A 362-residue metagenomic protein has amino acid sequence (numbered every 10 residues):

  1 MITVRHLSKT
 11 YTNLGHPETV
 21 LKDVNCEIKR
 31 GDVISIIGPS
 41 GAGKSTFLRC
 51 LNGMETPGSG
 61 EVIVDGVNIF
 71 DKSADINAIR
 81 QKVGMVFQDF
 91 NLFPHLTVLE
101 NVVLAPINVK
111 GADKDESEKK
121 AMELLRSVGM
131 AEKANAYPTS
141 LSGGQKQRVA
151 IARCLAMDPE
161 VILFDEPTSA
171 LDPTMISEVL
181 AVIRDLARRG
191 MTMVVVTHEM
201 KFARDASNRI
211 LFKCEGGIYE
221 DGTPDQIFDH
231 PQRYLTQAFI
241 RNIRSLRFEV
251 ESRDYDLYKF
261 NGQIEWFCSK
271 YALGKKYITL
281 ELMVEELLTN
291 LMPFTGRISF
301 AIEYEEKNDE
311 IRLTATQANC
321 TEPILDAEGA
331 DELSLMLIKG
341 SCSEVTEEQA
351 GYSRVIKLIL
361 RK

Functional and structural regions predicted by a protein language model:
N13, I69-G84, R188: ABC ATPase NBD coupling module
N52: Helix-to-loop junction immediately C-terminal to a conserved catalytic motif
A136-T139, M157, R189: Conserved signature/switch motifs of ABC ATPase nucleotide-binding domains
I162-D165: Catalytic Walker B motif of ABC-type/P-loop ATPase nucleotide-binding domains
D221-G222: ABC ATPase "signature
Y277-I298: Conserved ATP-binding N-box helix of the HATPase_c
I311-L335: Glycine-rich/acidic phosphate-handling loop/turn and adjacent ATP-lid/helix of nucleotide-binding kinase/ATPase domains
